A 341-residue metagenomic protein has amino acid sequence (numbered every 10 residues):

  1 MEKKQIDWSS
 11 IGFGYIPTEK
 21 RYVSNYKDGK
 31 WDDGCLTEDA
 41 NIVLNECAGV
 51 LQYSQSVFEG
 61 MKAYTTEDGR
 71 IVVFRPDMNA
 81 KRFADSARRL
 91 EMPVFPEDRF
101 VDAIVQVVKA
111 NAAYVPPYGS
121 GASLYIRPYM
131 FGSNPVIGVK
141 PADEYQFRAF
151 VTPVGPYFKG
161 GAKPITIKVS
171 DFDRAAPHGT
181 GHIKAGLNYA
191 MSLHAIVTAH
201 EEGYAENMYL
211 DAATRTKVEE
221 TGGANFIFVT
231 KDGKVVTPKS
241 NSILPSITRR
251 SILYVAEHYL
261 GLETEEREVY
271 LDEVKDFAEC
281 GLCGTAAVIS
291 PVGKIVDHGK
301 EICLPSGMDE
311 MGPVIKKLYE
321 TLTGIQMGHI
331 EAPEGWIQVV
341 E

Functional and structural regions predicted by a protein language model:
M1-Q55: Intrinsically disordered, low-complexity, positively charged segments
M1-T18, K159, A213-E341: Conserved catalytic-core subdomain
D7, N79, A84, R88-E202 (+2 more regions): Extended Lys/Arg-rich, glycine-bearing segments that form polyanion-binding/interaction patches within enzyme domains
E19-R21, F58, E144-Q146, P164-I165 (+2 more regions): Short glycine-rich loop/turn motifs
N25-D32, V57, Y64-G69, P76 (+5 more regions): Short acidic-glycine loop/turn motifs at beta-strand connectors
L36-A80: N-terminal cap/recognition module
P96-D98, Y114-S123, N207-L210, L262-Y270 (+1 more regions): Flexible, glycine/charged-enriched surface loops at secondary-structure junctions
